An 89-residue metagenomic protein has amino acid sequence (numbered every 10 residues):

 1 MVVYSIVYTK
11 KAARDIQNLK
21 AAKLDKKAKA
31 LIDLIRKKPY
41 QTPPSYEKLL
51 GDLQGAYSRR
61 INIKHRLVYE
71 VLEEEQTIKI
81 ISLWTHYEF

Functional and structural regions predicted by a protein language model:
V2-N18, A22-K29, L50, R59-R66 (+1 more regions): Enriched for short, Lys/Arg-rich terminal
D33-R59: A short, surface-exposed loop/turn module that caps and links secondary-structure elements
